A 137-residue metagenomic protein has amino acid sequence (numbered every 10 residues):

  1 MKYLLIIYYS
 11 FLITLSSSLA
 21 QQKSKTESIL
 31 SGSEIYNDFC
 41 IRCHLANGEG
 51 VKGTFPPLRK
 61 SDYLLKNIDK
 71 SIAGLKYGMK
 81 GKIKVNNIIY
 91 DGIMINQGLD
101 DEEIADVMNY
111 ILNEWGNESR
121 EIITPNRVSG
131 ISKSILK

Functional and structural regions predicted by a protein language model:
I6-L15: Bacterial N-terminal signal peptides
L19-I35, G50: Electrostatic cytochrome c docking/interface patches
Q22, I135-K137: Short acidic DE-rich linear segments
S28-G32, N67, S71, E103 (+1 more regions): Stable alpha-helical elements in mature extracytoplasmic
G32, Y36-A46, V107, I111: The canonical Cys-X-X-Cys-His
A46-K76, K80: N-terminal, post-signal-peptide region of Sec/Tat-exported proteins
K52-R59, M79-I135: Axial heme c-ligation environment in periplasmic c-type cytochrome domains
